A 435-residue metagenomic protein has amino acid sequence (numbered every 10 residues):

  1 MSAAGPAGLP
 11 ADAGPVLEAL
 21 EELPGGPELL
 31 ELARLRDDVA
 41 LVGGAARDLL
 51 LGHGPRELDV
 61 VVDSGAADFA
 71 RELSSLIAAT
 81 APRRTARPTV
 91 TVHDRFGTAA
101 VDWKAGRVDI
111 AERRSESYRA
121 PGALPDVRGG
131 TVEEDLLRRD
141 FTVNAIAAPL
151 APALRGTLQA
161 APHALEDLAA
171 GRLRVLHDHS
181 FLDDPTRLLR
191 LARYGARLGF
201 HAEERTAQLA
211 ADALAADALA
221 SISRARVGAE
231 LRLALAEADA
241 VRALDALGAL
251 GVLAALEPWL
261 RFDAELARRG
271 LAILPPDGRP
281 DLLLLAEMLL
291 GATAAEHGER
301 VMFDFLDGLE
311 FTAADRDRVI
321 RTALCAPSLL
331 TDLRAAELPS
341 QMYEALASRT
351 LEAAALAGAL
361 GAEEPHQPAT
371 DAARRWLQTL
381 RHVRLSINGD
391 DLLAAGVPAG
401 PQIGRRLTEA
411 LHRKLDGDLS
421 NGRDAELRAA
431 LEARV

Functional and structural regions predicted by a protein language model:
M1-V435: Catalytic cores of the polymerase beta-like nucleotidyltransferase superfamily and closely associated nucleotide
